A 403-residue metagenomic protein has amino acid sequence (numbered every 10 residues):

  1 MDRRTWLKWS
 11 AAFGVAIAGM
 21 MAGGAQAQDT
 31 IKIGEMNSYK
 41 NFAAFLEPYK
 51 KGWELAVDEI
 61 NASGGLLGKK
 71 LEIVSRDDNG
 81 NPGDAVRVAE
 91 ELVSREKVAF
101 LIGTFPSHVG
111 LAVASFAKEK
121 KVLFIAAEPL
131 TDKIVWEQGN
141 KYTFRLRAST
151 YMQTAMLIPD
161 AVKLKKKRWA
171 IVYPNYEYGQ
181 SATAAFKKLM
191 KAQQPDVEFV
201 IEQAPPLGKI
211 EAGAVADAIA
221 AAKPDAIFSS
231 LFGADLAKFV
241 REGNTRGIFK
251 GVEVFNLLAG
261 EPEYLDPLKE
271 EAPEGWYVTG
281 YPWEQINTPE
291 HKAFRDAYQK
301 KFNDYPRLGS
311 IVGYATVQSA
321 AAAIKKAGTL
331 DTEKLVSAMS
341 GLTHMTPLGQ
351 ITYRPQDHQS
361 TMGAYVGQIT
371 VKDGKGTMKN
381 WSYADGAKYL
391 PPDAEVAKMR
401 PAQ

Functional and structural regions predicted by a protein language model:
M1-F13: N-terminal secretory signal peptides and thylakoid transit peptides that target proteins across membranes
Q28, K51-I73, K191-V197: Signal peptide-proximal N-terminal region of secreted/periplasmic/extracellular or secretory-lumen proteins
G34-E54, R76-G83, F105-H108, V172-Q180 (+2 more regions): Extracytoplasmic "Venus flytrap"
F45-K51, L66-W136, L146, P205-G213 (+2 more regions): Beta-alpha junction/loop-to-helix N-cap segments that form part of ligand/metal-binding clefts
R87, D132-K133, N140-R246, P282-A293: Extracellular/periplasmic Venus flytrap/periplasmic-binding protein
L92, E96-F105, I125-A127, A170-Y173 (+4 more regions): Periplasmic-binding protein-like
G243-Y314, K325-L330, M378-A402: Extracellular/periplasmic periplasmic-binding protein-like sensory domains
K300-S310, S319-A384: Segments of small-molecule ligand-sensing domains
